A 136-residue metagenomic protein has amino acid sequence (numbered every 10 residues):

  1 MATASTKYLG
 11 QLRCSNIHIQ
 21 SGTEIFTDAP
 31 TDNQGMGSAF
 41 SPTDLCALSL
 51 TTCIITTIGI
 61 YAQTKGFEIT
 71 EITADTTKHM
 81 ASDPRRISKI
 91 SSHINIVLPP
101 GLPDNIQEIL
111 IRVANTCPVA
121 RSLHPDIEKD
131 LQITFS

Functional and structural regions predicted by a protein language model:
M1-L48, G59-S136: Extended beta-strand/beta-hairpin segments
C53-I54: Alpha-helical metal-binding/catalytic segments enriched in His/Glu/Asp
